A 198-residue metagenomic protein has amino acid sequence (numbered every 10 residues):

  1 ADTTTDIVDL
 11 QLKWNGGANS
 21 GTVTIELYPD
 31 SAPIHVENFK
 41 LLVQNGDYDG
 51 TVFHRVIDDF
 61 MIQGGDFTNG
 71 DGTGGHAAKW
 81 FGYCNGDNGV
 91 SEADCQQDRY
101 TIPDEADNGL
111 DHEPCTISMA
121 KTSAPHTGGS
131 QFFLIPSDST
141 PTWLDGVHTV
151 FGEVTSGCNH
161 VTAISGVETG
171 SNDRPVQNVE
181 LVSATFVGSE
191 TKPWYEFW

Functional and structural regions predicted by a protein language model:
A1-W198: Cyclophilin-like peptidyl-prolyl cis-trans isomerases
